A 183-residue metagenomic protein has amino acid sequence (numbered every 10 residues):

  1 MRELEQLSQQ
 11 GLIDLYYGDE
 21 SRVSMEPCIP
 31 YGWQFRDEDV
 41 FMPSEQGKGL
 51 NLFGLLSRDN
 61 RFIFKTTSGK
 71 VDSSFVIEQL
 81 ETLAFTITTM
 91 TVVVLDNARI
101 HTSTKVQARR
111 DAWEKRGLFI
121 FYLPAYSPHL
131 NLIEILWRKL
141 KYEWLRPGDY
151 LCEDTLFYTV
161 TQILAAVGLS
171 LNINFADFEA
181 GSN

Functional and structural regions predicted by a protein language model:
M1-N183: Short functional hotspots at interaction and active-site rims
